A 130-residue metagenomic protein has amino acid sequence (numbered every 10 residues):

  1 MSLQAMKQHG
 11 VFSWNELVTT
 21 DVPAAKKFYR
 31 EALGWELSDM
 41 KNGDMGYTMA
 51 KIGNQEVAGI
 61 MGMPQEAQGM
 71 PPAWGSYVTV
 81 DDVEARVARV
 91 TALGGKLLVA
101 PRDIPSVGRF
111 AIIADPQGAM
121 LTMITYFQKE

Functional and structural regions predicted by a protein language model:
M1-K26, W74-S76, I124-E130: N-terminal beta-strand motif that seeds the catalytic metal site of vicinal oxygen chelate
S2, W35-P71, P116, M120-Y126: Conserved short beta-strand elements that form part of the metal-binding/catalytic scaffold of enzyme active sites
H9-F12, E16-Q55, A92: Core segments of cupin and vicinal oxygen chelate
D21-P23, K51-E56, S76-M120: Vicinal oxygen chelate
M40-N42, R102-D103, E130: Proline- and acidic/polar-enriched loop/turn elements at helix boundaries
Q65, R109, K129: Surface-exposed, flexible loop/turn segments at secondary-structure boundaries
